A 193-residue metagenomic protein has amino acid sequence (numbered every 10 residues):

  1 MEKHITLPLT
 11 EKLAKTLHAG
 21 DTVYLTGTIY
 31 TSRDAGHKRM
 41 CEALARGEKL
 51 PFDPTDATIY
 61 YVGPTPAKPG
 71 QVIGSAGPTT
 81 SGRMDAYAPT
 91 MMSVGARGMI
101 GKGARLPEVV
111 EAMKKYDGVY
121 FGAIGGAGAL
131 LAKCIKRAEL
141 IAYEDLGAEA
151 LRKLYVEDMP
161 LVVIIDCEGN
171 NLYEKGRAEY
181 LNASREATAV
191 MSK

Functional and structural regions predicted by a protein language model:
M1-L9: Short, structured beta-strand/loop micro-motifs enriched in basic residues and often containing a Trp
L9, I29, P64-P66, D158 (+1 more regions): A broadly conserved detector of short glycine/acidic/proline-rich loop/turn motifs that flank catalytic sites and bind
L25, K133-K193: C-terminal binding/interaction regions
T31-S32, G36-M159: Feature captures the catalytic cores and cofactor-binding loops of soluble hydro-lyases/lyases that act on carboxylate
